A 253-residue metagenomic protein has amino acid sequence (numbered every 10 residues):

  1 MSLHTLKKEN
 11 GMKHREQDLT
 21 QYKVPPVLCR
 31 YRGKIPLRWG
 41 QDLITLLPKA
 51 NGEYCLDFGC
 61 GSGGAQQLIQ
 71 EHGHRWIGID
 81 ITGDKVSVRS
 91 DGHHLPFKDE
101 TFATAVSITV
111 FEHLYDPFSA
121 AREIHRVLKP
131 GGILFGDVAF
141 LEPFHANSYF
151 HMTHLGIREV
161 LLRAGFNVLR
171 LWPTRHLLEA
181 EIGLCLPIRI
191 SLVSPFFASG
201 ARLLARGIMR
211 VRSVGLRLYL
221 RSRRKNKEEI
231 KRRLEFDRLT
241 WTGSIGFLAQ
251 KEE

Functional and structural regions predicted by a protein language model:
S2-F97, T104-S107, E228-I230, R238-E253: Conserved N-terminal segment of class I S-adenosyl-L-methionine
Q70, Y115, K129: Short conserved AdoMet
A103-Y115: A short SAM/SAH-binding and catalytic strip from SAM-dependent methyltransferases
Y115-E123, I133-E252: S-adenosyl-L-methionine-dependent methyltransferase catalytic module, highlighting the catalytic core
